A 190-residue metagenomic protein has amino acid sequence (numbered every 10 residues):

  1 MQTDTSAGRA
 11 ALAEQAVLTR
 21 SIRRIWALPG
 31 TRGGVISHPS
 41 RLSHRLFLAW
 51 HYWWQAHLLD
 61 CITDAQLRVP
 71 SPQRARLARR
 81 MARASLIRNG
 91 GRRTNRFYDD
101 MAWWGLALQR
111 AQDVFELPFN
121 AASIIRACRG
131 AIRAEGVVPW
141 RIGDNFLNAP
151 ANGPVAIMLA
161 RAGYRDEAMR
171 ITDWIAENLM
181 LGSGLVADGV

Functional and structural regions predicted by a protein language model:
M1-G91, V114-E135, R170, W174: Low-complexity, Ser/Thr/Pro/Gly-enriched N-terminal "stalk/linker" regions
A7, A75, D99-M101, R165: Short, structured helix-loop boundary elements
F47-L67, R96-D113, F146-R161: Well-ordered alpha-helical segments within folded domains of soluble proteins
R96, G136-V138, L147, N178 (+1 more regions): Flexible, active-site-adjacent loop/turn segments at secondary-structure boundaries
Q109, V138-W140: A generic "structured core" feature
P118, F146, R165-A168: Internal amphipathic alpha-helical segments of the cytochrome P450 catalytic fold
N152-V155, L159, G163-V190: Active-site cradle of extracellular carbohydrate-active enzymes
